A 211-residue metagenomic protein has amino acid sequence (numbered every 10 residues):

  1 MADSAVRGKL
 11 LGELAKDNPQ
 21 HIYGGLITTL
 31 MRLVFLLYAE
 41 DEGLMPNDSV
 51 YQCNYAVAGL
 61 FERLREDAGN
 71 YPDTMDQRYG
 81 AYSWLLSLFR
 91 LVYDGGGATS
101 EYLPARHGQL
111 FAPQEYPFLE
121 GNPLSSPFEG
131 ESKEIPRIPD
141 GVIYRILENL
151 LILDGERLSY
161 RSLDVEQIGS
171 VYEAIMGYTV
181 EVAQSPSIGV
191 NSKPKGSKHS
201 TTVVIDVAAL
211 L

Functional and structural regions predicted by a protein language model:
M1-L211: Preference for the N-terminal adenyl/adenosyl cofactor-binding alpha/beta module
